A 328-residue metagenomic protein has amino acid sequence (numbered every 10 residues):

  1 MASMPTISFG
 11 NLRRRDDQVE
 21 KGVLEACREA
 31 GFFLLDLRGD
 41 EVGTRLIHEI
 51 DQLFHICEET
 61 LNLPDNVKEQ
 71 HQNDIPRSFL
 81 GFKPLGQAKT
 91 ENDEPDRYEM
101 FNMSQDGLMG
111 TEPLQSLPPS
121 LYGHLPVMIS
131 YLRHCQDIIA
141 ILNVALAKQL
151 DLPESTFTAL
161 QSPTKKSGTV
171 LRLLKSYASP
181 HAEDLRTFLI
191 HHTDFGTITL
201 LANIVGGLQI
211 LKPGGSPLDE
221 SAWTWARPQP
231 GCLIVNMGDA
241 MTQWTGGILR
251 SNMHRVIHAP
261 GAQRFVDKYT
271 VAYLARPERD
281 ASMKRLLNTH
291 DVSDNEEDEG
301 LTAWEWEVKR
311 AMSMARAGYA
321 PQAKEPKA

Functional and structural regions predicted by a protein language model:
M1-A328: Peripheral, non-catalytic segments flanking oxidoreductase cores
